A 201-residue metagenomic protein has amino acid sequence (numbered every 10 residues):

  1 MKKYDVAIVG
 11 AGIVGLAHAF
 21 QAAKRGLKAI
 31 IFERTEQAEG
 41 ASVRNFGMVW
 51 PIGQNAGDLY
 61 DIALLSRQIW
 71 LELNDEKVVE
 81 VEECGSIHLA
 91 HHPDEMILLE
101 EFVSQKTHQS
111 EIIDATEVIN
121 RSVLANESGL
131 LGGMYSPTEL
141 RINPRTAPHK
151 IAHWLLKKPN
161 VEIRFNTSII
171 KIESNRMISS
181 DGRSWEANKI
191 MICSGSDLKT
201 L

Functional and structural regions predicted by a protein language model:
Y4-I30: N-terminal Rossmann-like FAD-binding beta1-loop-alpha1 element of flavoenzymes
V6, A29, Q109-S110, I190: Hydrophobic anchor at the start of a short beta-strand that flanks the dinucleotide cofactor-binding loop
A11, G53, H91, S194-G195: Glycine-rich, N-terminal phosphate-binding loop of Rossmann-like dinucleotide-binding domains
V14, Q37, D197: Conserved Rossmann-like nucleotide-cofactor binding loop
A23-V43: Glycine-rich FAD pyrophosphate-binding loop
E33, D114-A115, F165-T167: Short loop/edge segments at beta-strand edges and connector loops that shape dinucleotide/nucleotide cofactor-binding
F46-L124: Dinucleotide-binding Rossmann-like beta1-alpha1 core, especially the glycine-rich loop that anchors the ADP
Y135-K189, C193, D197: Helical element adjacent to the flavin cofactor pocket in flavoenzyme catalytic cores
